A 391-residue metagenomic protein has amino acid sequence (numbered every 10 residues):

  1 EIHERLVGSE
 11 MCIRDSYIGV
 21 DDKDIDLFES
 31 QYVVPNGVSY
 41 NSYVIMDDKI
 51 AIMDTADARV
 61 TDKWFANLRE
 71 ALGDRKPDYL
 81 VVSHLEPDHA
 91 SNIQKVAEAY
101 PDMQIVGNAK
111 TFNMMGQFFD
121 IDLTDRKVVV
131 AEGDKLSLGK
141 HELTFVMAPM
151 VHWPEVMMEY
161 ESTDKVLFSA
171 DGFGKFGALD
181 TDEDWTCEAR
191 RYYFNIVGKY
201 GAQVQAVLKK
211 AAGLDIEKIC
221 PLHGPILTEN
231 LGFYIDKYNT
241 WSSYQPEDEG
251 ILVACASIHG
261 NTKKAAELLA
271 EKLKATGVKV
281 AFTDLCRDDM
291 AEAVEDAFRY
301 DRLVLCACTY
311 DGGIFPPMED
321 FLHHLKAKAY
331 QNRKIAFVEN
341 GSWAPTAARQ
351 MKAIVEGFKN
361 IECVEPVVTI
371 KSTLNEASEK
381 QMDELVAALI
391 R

Functional and structural regions predicted by a protein language model:
E1-G8, C12-I13: Single conserved hydrophobic/aromatic residue that forms the stacking wall/gate of nucleotide- or nucleobase-binding
D15-R69, M158-E161, K165-S169, T262: Conserved beta-strand hairpin/beta-sheet module of binuclear metal-dependent hydrolase folds, prominently
D48, R59-V106: Active-site metal-binding motif and surrounding structural segment of the metallo-beta-lactamase
K49-A51, Y79, H141, K165-F168 (+3 more regions): Structural motif
M53-T55, P77-L85, I105-N108, L167-D171 (+1 more regions): Active-site neighborhood of phospho(di)ester-bond hydrolases with catalytic His/Asp-centered motifs
G107-V156, Y200-A206: Metallo-beta-lactamase
L179-I219, H223-I226, P246, L268-L285 (+1 more regions): FMN-binding flavodoxin-like domain, especially the glycine-rich phosphate-binding loop
A254-T276: Short, charged N-terminal beta->alpha structural module
